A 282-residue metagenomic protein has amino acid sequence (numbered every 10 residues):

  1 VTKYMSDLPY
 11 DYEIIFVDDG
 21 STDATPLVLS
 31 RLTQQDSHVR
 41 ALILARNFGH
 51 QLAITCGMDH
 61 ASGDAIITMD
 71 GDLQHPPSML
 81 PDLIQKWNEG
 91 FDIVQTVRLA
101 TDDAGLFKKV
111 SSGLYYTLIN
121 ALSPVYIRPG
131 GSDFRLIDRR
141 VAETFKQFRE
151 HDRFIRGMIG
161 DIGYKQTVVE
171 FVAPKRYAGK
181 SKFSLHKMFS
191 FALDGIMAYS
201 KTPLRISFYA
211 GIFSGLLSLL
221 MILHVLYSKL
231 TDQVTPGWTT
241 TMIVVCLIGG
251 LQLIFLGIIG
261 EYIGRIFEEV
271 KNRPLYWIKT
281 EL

Functional and structural regions predicted by a protein language model:
T2, Y10-S21, L42-I43: Short beta-strand/loop segment that forms part of the nucleotide-sugar
M5-Y10, L32-H38: Short helix-capping segments at alpha-helix termini
D18-L27, L73: A conserved acidic beta->alpha catalytic loop
R31, H38-H60, P77-M158, P174-L193: Acceptor/aglycone-binding surface of glycosyltransferases and processive sugar-polymer synthases
L44, M69-G71: Catalytic metal- and UDP-sugar-binding loop of GT-A-like glycosyltransferases, i.e., residues flanking the conserved
I66: Short aromatic/hydrophobic "clamp" motif used to bind/position activated sugar donors
T117, F154-L282: Hydrophobic helical membrane-anchoring modules
